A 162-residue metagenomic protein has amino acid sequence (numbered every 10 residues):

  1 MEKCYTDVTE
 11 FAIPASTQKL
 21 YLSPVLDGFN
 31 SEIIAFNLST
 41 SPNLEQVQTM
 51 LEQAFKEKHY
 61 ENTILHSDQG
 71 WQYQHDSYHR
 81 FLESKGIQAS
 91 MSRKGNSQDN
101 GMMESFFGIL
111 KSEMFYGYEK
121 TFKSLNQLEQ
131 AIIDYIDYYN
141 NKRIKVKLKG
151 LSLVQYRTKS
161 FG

Functional and structural regions predicted by a protein language model:
M1, L22, N43, V47 (+5 more regions): Hydrophobic (often cysteine-bearing) scaffold residues that line and stabilize catalytic clefts of nucleotide/cofactor
M1-P24, Q48-M50, Y60-N62: Mobile-element integrase/transposase regions, centering on the N-terminal DNA-binding/Zn-coordinating module
D7, V25, S31, L51 (+8 more regions): Mobile genetic element proteins and their domesticated derivatives, centered on retroelements and DNA transposons
T17-Q18, Q74-D76: Catalytic cores and conserved motifs of cyclic dinucleotide signaling enzymes
Q18, F36-K58: Active-site beta-loop-alpha junctions of metal-dependent nucleic acid enzymes, especially the RNase H-like/DDE
E32-F36, S90-M91, Y116-Y118: Short small-residue beta-strand/loop micro-motif enriched in glycine and branched aliphatics
S67-Q69, H75-Y78, A89-K111, N126-E129 (+1 more regions): RNase H-like two-metal-ion nuclease catalytic core shared by retroviral integrases and related mobile-element nucleases
E83-I87, K111-G162: C-terminal domain-tail junction helix/linker
